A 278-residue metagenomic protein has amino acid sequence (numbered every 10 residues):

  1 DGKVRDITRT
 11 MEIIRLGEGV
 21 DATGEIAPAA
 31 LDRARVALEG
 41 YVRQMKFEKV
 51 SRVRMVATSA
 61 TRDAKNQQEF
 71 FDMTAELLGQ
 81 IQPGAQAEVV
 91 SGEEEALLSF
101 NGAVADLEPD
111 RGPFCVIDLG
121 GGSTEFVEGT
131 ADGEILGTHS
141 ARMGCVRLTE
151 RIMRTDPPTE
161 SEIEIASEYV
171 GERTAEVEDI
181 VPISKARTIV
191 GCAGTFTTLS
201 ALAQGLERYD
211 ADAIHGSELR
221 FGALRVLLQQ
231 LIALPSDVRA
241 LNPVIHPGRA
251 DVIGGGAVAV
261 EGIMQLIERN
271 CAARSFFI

Functional and structural regions predicted by a protein language model:
D1-D6: N-terminal basic/disordered segments at the start of proteins
T8-T10, H139: Short hydrophobic alpha-helix segments
I13-I14: Short, glycine-rich, amphipathic interfacial segments at transmembrane boundaries or analogous
G19-V50, A60-F70, A75-P113, E128-A131 (+1 more regions): Helical "lid/coupling" subdomains associated with nucleotide-phosphate turnover
V53: Extracellular/periplasmic ligand-binding regions of membrane signal-transduction receptors
P113-S123, V127: A generic, well-ordered mixed alpha/beta core segment in the N-terminal half of proteins
